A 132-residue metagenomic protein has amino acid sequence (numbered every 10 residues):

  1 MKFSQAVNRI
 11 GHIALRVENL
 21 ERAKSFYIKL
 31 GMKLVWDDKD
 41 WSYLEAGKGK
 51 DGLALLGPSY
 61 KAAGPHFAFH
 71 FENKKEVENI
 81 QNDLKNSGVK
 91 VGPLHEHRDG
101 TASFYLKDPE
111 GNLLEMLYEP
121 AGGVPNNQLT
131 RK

Functional and structural regions predicted by a protein language model:
M1-K2, L53-G57: Short beta-strand/turn micro-motifs at beta-sheet edges
M1-S4, Q81-K132: Vicinal oxygen chelate
V7, A14-G52: Core segments of cupin and vicinal oxygen chelate
I10-E18, S59-D83, A102-K107, N112: Vicinal oxygen chelate
A23, Y27, V77, L84: Hydrophobic pocket/interface hotspot
D40, G57-P58, E119: Residue-level structural signal for beta-strand termini and adjacent loop
G49-A54, A63, G111-L114: Short, charged/polar, Gly/Pro-enriched secondary-structure boundary elements
